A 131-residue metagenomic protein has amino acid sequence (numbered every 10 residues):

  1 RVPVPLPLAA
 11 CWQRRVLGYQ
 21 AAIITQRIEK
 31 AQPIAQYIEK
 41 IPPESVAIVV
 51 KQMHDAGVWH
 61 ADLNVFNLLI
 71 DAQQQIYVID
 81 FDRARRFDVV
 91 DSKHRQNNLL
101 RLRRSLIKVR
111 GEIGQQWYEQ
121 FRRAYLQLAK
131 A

Functional and structural regions predicted by a protein language model:
R1-Q32, K51-A56: Conserved ATP-binding subdomain of kinase catalytic cores across diverse folds
P3, P42, H94-N97: Glycine-rich, phosphate-binding/catalytic loops in enzymes
E29, V65, R83: Short, glycine/acidic-enriched loop or turn micro-motifs at the edges of active sites
A31-E39: AlphaC helix of the protein kinase catalytic domain
I41-Q52: Conserved alphaE helix
G57, D62, D80: Conserved catalytic-loop position in the HRD/HxD motif
L63-I70: Hydrophobic residue at the +6 position relative to the catalytic HRD Asp in the kinase catalytic loop
D71, I76-A131: C-lobe/activation-segment region of protein kinase-like
